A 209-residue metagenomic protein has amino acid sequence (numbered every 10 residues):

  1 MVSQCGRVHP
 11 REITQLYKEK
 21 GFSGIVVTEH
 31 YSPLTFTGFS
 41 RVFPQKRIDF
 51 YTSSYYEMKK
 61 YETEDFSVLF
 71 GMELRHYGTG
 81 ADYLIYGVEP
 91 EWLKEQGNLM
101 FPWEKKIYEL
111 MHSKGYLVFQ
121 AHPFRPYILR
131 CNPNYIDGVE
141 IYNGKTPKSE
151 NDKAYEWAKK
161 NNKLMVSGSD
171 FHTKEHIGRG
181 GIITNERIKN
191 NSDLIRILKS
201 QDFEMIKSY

Functional and structural regions predicted by a protein language model:
M1-K105, N134, G138-V166, K174-H176 (+1 more regions): A metal-dependent hydrolase metal-coordination microenvironment
R7, K114, F119-C131, T146-S149: Active-site-proximal loop/helix segments of hydrolase catalytic cores
G24-V27, V88, P126, K174-Y209: C-terminal functional module detector
F50, L117-P123, M165-S167: Short, hydrophobic beta-strand segments that form beta-sheet elements in well-ordered domains
G71-M72, E104-I107, A121-L129: Short, charged beta->alpha transition segments
R75-Y77, Y108-S113, I128-N132: Short, conserved, surface-exposed binding loops centered on an aromatic residue
